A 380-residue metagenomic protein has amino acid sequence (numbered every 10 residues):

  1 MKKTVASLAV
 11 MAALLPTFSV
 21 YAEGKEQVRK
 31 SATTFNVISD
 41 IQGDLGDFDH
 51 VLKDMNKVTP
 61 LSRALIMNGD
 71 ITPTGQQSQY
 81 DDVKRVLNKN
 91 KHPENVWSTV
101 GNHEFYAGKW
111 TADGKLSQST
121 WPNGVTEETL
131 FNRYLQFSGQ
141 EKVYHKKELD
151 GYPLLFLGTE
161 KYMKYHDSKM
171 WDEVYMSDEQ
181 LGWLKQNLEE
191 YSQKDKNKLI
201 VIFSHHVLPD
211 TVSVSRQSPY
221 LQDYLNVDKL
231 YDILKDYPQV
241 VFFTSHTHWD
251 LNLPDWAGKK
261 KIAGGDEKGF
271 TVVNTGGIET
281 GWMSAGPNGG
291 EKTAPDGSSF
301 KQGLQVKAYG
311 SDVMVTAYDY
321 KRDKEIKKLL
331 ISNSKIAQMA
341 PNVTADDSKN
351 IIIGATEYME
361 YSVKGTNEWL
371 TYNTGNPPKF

Functional and structural regions predicted by a protein language model:
K2-Y21: Sec-dependent N-terminal signal peptides of Gram-positive bacterial secreted proteins and lipoproteins
A22-K84: N-terminal active-site segment of His-dependent metallophosphoesterases
V37-S39, L65-D70, V96-N102, V201-S204 (+3 more regions): Active-site neighborhood of phospho(di)ester-bond hydrolases with catalytic His/Asp-centered motifs
Q77-E189, Q193-D195, N226-K229, K235-Q239 (+1 more regions): Extended active-site neighborhood of metal-dependent phosphoesterases/phosphodiesterases
Y191-V212: Short acidic, glycine-rich surface-loop motifs adjacent to enzyme active sites
K335-I352: Extracellular ectodomain segments of secreted/surface proteins
I353-E360: Short proline/glycine-enriched turn/loop motifs at strand-loop junctions of beta-rich domains
E368-N376: Short beta-strand segments within Ig-like beta-sandwich modules, predominantly Fibronectin type-III
